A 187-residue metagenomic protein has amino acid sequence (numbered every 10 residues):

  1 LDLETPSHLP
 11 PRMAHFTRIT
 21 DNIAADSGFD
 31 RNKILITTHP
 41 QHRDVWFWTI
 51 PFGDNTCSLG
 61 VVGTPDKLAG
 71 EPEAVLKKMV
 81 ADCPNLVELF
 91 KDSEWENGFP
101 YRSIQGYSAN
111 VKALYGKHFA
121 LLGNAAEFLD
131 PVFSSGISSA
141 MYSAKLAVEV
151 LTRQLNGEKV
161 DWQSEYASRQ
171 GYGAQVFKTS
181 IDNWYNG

Functional and structural regions predicted by a protein language model:
L1-E88: Predominantly flavin-linked oxidoreductase catalytic cores and closely associated redox partners
F16-R18, W46-W48, Y107, F119 (+2 more regions): Tryptophan-centric aromatic hotspots in well-structured domains and transmembrane helices
D26-F29, I104-A113, G173-N183: Short, charged low-complexity intrinsically disordered segments located at boundaries of structured domains
T37-W46, H118-F128, N183-G187: Short, surface-exposed, charge-dense and proline/glycine-enriched linear segments
P40, F52, A125, P131 (+1 more regions): Fold-independent oxyanion-binding glycine-rich loops and adjacent beta-strand/coil segments at enzyme active sites
K67-L151, N156-S164: FAD/FMN-dependent oxidoreductases across multiple families
E149-G187: C-terminal helical "tail/cap" subdomain of flavin- and related membrane-associated enzymes
